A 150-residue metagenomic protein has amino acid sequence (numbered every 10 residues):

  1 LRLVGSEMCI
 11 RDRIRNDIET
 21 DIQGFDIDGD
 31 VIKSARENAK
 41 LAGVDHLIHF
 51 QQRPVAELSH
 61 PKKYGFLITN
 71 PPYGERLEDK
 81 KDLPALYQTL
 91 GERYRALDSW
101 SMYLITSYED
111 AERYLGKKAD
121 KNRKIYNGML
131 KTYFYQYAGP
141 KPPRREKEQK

Functional and structural regions predicted by a protein language model:
L1-G5, C9: Single conserved hydrophobic/aromatic residue that forms the stacking wall/gate of nucleotide- or nucleobase-binding
V4, Q23, Q51: Conserved Rossmann-like nucleotide-binding pocket used by diverse enzymes that bind dinucleotide cofactors
T20, D26-G29, D82: Short beta->alpha hinge that forms the Motif I/post-I loop of the SAM-binding pocket
G24-I27, A35, R53-E78, L90: Conserved proline-anchored active-site loop of SAM-dependent methyltransferases that bridges a beta-strand
R36-H46: Short, conserved SAM-binding/catalytic segment of Class I S-adenosyl-L-methionine-dependent methyltransferases
H46-P54: Conserved SAM-binding strand-loop segment of SAM-dependent methyltransferases
E78-S101: Glycine-rich S-adenosyl-L-methionine
Y103-K150: Class I S-adenosyl-L-methionine
